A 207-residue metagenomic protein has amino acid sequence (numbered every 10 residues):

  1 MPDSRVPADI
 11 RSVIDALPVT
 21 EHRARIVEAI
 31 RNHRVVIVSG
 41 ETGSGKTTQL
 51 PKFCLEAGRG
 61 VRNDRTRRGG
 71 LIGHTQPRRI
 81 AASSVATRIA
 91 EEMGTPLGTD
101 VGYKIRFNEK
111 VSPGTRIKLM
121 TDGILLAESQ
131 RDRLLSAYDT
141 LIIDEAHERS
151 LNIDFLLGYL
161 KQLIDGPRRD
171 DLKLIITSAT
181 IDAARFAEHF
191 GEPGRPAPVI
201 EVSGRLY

Functional and structural regions predicted by a protein language model:
P2-Y207: Conserved P-loop NTPase motor core
